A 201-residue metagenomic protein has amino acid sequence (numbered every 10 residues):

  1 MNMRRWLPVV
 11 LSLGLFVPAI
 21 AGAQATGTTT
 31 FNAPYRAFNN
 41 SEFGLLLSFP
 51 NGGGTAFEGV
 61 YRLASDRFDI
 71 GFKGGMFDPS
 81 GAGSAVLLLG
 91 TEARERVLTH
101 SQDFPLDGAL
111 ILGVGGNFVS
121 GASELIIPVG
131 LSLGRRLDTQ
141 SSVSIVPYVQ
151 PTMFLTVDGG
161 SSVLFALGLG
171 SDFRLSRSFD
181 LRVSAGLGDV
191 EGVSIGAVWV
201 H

Functional and structural regions predicted by a protein language model:
M1-F38: Cleavable N-terminal export/targeting peptides
Q24-G44, S48-G53, D78-A82, V97-P105 (+1 more regions): Outer-membrane beta-barrel transmembrane domain signature
P50-D78: N-terminal, post-signal-peptide region of Sec/Tat-exported proteins
A64-F68, L89, D189-E191: Short glycine/proline-enriched coil/turn segments at helix->beta-strand junctions
G75-M76, L88-G90: Metabolite-binding pocket within alpha/beta catalytic cores that recognizes anionic/polar moieties
A85: Short acidic-hydrophobic sequence patches enriched in Asp/Glu that either
T91-E95: Serine-hydrolase catalytic machinery in alpha/beta-hydrolase-like enzymes
